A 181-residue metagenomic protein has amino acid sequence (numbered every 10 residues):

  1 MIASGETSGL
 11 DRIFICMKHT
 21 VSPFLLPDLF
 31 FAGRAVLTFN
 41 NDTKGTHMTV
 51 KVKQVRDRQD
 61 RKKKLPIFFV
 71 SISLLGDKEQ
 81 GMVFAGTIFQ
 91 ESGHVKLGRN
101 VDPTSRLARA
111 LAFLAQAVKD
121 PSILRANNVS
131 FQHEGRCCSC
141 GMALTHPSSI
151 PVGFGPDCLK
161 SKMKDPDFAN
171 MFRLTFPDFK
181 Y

Functional and structural regions predicted by a protein language model:
M1-P66: General detector of N-terminal leader/presequence modules that precede the first folded domain
N41, K51-N127: Extended alpha-helical interaction scaffolds used for oligomerization/partner binding
P121-E134, T145-S149: Short, flexible, mixed-charge glycine/proline-rich loop motifs that serve as phosphate/nucleic-acid-contacting
C137-G141: Short cysteine-rich clusters marking metal-coordination/redox-active sites
T145-P151, D165-F168: Short Cys/His-rich "knuckle" micro-motifs
I150-S161: Cysteine-rich micro-motifs
K162-T175: Short metal-binding segments enriched for Cys and/or His
F176-K180: Short, intrinsically disordered terminal segments enriched in charged and Pro/Gly residues
